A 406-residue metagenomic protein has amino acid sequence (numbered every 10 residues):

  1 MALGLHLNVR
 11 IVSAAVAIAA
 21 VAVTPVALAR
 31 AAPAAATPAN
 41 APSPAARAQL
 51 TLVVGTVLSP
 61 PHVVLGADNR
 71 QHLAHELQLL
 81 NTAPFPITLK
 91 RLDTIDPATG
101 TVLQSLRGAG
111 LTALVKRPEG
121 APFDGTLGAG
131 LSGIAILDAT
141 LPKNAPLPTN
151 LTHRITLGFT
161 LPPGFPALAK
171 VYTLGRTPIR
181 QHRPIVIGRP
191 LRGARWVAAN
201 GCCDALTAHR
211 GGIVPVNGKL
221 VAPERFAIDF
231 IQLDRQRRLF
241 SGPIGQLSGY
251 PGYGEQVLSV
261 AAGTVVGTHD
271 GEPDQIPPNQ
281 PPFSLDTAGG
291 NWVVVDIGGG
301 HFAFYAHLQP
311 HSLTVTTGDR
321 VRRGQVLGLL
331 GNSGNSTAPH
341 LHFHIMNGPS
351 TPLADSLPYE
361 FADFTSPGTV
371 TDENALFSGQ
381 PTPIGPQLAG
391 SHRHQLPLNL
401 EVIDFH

Functional and structural regions predicted by a protein language model:
L58-S59, N69-E76: Short, solvent-exposed loop/turn segments enriched in Ser/Thr/Gly
L79-P86: Asparagine-centered strand-capping/turn motif at beta-strand->loop junctions
Q104-P146: Intrinsically disordered, low-complexity Pro/Gly/Ser/Thr-rich segments with frequent PxxP/GP/PP motifs and embedded
Q181-A199, T207-G212, S241, L258 (+4 more regions): Acidic, glycine-rich catalytic/binding loops that coordinate metals and/or anionic ligands
H209-S259, T268-D286: Short glycine/threonine/proline-enriched tight-turn/helix- or strand-capping micro-motif at secondary-structure
L258, H301-G324: Short histidine-centered loop motifs in beta-beta connectors
G263-V265, G318-L330: A structural signal for short beta-strand/turn segments enriched in small hydrophobics and glycine
T264-Q309: Zn2+-dependent peptidoglycan hydrolase active-site motif and core
